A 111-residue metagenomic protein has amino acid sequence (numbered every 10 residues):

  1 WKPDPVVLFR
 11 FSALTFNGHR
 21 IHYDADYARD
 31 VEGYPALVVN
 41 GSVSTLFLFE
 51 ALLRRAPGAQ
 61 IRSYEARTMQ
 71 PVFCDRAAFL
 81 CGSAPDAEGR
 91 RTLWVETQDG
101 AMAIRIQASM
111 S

Functional and structural regions predicted by a protein language model:
W1-V39, L53: Catalytic strand-loop segment that frames the active site of acyl-thioester-processing enzymes
P3, C74-D75, F79-S111: HotDog/MaoC-like acyl-thioester-processing domains
R10, G18, D30, F73-D75 (+2 more regions): A broad, structure-centric signal for solvent-exposed, well-ordered loop/edge residues that line or flank functional
A25, G33, R62, T92 (+1 more regions): A residue-level detector for conformationally permissive "hinge/kink" positions
G33-V43, F47, D86-E88, Q98-A101: Terminal targeting signals and extreme-terminal segments of soluble enzymes
Y34, S44-F79: Hydrophobic beta-strand-centered segment that forms part of the acyl-chain substrate-binding groove
